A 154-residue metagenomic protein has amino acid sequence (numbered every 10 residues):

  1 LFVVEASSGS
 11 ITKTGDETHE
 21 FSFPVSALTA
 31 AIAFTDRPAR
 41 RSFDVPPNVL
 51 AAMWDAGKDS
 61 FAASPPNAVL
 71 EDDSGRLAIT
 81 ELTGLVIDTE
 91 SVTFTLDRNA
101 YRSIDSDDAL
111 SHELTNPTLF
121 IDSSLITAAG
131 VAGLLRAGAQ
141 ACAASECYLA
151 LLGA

Functional and structural regions predicted by a protein language model:
L1-S74: Acidic, glycine-rich low-complexity segments with interspersed aromatic residues
F2-E5, T95-R136: Helix-rich interaction surfaces within compact, conserved domain-sized segments that mediate assembly or partner
F21-F23, E90-N99: A generic structural motif
P65-N67, I79, N116-T118: Exposed beta-strand and adjacent loop surfaces of beta-rich binding modules that mediate intermolecular recognition
A68, T80, V92-F94: Hydrophobic residues positioned within well-ordered beta-strands of beta-sheet architectures
L77-V86: Short beta-strand-centered aromatic/proline hotspots
A141-Y148: Sequence contexts marking disulfide-bonded cysteines in secreted/extracellular proteins
L152-A154: Extracellular/cell-surface secretome signature
